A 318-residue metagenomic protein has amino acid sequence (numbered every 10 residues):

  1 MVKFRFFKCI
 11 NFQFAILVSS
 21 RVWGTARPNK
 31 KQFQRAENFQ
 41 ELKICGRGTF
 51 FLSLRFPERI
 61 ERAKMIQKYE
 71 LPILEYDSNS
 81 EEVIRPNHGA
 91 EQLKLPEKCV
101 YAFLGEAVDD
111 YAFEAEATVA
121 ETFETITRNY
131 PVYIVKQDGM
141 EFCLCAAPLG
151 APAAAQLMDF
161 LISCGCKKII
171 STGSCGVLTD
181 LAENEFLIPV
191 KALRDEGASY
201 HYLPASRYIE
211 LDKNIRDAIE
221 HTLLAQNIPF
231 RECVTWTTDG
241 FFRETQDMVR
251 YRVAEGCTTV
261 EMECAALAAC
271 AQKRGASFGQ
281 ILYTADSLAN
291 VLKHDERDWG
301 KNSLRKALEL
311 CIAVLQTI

Functional and structural regions predicted by a protein language model:
F14, W23-R27, I44: Short, low-complexity intrinsically disordered segments enriched in A/P/G/S/L with frequent Arg, especially at protein
T49-K64: Short, Lys/Arg-enriched N-terminal segments with co-localized hydrophobic residues within the first ~10-30 amino acids
M65-I209, K213-D217: Metabolite-binding pocket within alpha/beta catalytic cores that recognizes anionic/polar moieties
I162-S163, V253, Q272: Non-catalytic positions within long, well-ordered alpha-helices that form the structural scaffold/packing of enzyme
I209-A254: Active-site rim beta-loop-alpha module in soluble metabolic enzymes
A265-W299: Zn-dependent metallopeptidase/amidohydrolase metal-coordination segment
L288-I318: His/Asp/Glu-rich mid-to-C-terminal helical/loop segments that flank catalytic regions of hydrolases
